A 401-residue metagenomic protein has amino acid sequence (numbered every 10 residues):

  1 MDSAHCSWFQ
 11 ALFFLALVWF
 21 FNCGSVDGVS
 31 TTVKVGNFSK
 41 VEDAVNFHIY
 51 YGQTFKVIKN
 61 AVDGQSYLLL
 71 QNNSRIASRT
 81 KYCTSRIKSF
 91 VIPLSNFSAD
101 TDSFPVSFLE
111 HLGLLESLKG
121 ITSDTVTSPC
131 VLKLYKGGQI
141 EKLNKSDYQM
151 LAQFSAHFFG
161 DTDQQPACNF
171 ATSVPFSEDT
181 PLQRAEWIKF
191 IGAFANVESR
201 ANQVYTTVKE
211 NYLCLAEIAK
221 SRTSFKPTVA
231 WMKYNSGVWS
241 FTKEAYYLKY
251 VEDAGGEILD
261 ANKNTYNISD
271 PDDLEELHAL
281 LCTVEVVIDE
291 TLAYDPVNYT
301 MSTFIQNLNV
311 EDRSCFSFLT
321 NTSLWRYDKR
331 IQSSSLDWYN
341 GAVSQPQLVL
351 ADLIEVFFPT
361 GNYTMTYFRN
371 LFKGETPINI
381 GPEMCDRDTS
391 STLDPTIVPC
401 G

Functional and structural regions predicted by a protein language model:
D2-G401: N-terminal ligand-binding lobe of clamshell/alpha-beta domains
